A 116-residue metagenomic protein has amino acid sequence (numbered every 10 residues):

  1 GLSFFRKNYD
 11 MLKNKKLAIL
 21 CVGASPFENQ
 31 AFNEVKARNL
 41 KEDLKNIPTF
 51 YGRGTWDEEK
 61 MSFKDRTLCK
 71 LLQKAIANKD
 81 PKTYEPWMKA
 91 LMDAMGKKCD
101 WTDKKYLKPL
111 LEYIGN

Functional and structural regions predicted by a protein language model:
G1-N116: FMN-binding flavodoxin-like domain, especially the glycine-rich phosphate-binding loop
